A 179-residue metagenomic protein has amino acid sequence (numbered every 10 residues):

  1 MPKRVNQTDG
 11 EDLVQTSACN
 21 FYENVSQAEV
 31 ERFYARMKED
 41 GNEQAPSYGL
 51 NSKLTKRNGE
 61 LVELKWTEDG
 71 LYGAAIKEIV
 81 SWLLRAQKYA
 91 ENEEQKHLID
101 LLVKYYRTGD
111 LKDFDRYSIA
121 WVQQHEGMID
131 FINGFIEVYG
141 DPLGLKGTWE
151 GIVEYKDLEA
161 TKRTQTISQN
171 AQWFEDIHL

Functional and structural regions predicted by a protein language model:
P2-L179: Fold-level signature of zinc-dependent metallopeptidase catalytic domains
